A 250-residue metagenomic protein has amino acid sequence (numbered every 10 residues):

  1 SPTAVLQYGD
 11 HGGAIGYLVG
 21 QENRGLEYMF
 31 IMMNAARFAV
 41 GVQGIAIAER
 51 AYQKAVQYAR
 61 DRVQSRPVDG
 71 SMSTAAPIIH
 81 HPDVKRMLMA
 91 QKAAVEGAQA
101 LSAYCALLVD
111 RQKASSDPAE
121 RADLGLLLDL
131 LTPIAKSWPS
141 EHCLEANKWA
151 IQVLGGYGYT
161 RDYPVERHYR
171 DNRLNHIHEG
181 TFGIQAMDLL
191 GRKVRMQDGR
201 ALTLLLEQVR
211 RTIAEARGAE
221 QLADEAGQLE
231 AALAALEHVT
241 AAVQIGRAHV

Functional and structural regions predicted by a protein language model:
S1-A235: Internal glycine-rich alpha/beta core junctions
Q228, H238-V243: Active-site loops and adjacent core secondary-structure elements that bind or stabilize anionic groups
A248-V250: Conserved small/polar residues in nucleotide/adenosyl-binding loops
